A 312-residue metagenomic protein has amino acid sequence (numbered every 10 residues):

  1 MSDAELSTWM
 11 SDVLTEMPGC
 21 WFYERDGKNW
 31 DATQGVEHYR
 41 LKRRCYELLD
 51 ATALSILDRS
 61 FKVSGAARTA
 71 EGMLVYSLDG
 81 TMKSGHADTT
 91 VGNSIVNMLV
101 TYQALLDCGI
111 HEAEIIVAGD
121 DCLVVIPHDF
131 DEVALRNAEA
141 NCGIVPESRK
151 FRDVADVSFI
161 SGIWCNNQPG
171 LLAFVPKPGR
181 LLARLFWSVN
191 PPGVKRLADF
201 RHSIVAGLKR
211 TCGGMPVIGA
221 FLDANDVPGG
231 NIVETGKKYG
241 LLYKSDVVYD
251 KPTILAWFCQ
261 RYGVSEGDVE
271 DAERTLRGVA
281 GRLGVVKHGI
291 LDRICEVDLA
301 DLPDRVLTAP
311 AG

Functional and structural regions predicted by a protein language model:
M1-D31, T89: Active-site-proximal segment of RNA-dependent polymerases
M10-E16, A53-L78, G219-L222, D226 (+2 more regions): Active-site-adjacent bridging/hinge elements
F22-N29, G85-H86, I110-P127, S161: Catalytic palm active-site di-aspartate
E24-S60: Carboxylate/His-rich catalytic cores and anion/metal-binding grooves
W30, Y76-L106: Conserved pre-motif C helix in the palm subdomain of viral-like polymerases
A32-G35, R40-L41, V91-G92, V133-A134 (+3 more regions): Short helix/loop capping segments that flank catalytic or ligand/cofactor-binding pockets
I126-R180, T211-V217: Polymerase palm active-site segment centered on the conserved acidic dipeptide of motif C
K195, D199-G312: C-terminal, non-catalytic extensions of nucleic-acid polymerases
